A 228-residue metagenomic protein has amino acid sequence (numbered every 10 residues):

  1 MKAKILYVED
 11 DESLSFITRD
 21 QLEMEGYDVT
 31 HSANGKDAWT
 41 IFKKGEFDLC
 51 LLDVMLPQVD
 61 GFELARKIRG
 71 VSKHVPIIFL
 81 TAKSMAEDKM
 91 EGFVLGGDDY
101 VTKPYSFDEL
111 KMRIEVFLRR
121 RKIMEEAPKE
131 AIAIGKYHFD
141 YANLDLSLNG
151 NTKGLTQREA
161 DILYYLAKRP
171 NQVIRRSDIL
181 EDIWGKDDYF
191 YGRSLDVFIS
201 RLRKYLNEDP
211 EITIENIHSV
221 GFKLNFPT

Functional and structural regions predicted by a protein language model:
M1-I123: N-terminal/domain-start alpha-helical segments
K2, H74, E87, P128-K129 (+2 more regions): A structure-centric signal for secondary-structure junctions around beta-strands
A3-K4, E115-V173, S177, F226: Short, Lys/Arg-enriched segments at the junction into DNA-binding effector domains of transcriptional regulators
G26, K111-I114, Y141, I183 (+1 more regions): Short amphipathic alpha-helical/adjacent loop interface patches that line ligand and macromolecule-binding sites
D37, S219-K223: Glycine-rich nucleotide-binding loop
S72, R121, E125, P170 (+3 more regions): A general structural signal marking secondary-structure boundaries and capping sites
D145-P210, E215-V220: Positively charged, aromatic-enriched patches within helix-turn-helix-type DNA-binding elements, predominantly
